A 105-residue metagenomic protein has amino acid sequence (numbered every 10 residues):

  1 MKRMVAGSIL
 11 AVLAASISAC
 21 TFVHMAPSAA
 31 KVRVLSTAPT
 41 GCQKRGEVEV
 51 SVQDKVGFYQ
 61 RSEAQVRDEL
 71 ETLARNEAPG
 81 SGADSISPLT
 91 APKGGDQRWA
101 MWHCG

Functional and structural regions predicted by a protein language model:
M1-I9: Bacterial N-terminal signal peptides that target proteins for export
A11-V12, V34, G95-Q97: Secretory-pathway extracellular proteins and peptide precursors enriched for disulfide-bonded cysteines
A15-A19: C-terminal motif of bacterial Sec signal peptides marking the signal peptidase cleavage site
T21-H24: Bacterial signal peptide processing site
A29-D54, N76, L89: Post-signal peptide N-terminal segment of mature Sec-exported envelope proteins
Q43-R45, S81-A83, G94-W99: Extracytoplasmic
V56-G57, Q65, G94-G105: Short acidic, glycine/proline-enriched helix-loop-strand junctions
F58-P92: Short, well-ordered alpha-helical segments
